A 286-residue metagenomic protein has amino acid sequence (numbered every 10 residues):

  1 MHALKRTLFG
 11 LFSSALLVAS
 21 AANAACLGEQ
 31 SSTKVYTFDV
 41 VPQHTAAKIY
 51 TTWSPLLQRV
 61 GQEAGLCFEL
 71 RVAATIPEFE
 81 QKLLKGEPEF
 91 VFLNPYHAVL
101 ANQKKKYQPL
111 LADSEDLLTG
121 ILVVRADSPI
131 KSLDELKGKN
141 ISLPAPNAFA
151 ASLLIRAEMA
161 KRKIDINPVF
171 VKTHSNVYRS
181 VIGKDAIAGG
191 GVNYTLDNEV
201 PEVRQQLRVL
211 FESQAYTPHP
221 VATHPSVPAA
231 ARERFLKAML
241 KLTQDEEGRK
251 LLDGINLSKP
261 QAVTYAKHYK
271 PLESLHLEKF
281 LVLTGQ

Functional and structural regions predicted by a protein language model:
M1-K5: N-terminal secretory signal peptides that target proteins for export/translocation
F9-S20: Bacterial N-terminal signal peptides
C26-P95: Extracytoplasmic small-molecule ligand-binding "clamshell" domains of the periplasmic binding protein/Venus flytrap
T33-Q43, E115-V124, E202-T243, D253-L275: Periplasmic-binding protein-like
K34-Q43, I49, D134-A151: Short loop->beta-strand "edge-of-pocket" segments that line small-molecule binding or catalytic clefts across diverse
P77-V91, K104-K105, D134, S175-G190 (+1 more regions): Short helices/loops that flank or line small-molecule/ion binding pockets
L100-V124: Glycine/small-residue-rich loop that forms an oxyanion/phosphate-binding "nest" at active or ligand-binding sites
S128, K139-A230, K237: Pocket-lining segment of extracytoplasmic ligand-binding domains
